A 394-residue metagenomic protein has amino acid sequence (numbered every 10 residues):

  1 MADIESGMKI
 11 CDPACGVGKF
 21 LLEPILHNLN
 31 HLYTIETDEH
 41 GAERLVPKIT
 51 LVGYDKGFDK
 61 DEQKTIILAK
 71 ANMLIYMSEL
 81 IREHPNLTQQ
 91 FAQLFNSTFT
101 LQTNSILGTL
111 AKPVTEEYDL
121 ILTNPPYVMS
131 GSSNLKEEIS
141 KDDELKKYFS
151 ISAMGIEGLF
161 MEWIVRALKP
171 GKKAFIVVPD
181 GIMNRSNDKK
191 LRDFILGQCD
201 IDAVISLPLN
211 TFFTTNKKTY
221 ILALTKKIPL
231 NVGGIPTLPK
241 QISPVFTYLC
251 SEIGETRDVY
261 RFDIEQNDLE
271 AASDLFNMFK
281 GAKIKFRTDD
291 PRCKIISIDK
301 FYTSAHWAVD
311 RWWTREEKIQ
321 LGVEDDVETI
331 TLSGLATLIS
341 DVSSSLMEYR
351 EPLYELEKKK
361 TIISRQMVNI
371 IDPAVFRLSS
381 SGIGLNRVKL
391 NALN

Functional and structural regions predicted by a protein language model:
M1-E116, L120, V128, L145 (+3 more regions): Conserved S-adenosyl-L-methionine
G108-A374, S379-N386: A conserved structural/catalytic subdomain of Rossmann-like adenosyl-cofactor enzymes
